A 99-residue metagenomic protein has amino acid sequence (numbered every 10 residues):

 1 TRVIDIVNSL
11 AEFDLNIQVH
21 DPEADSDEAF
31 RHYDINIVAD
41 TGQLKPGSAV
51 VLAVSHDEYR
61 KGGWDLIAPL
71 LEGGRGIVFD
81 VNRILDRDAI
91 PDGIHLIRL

Functional and structural regions predicted by a protein language model:
T1-L99: Structural/interface elements that position substrates and couple domains in central-metabolism enzymes
